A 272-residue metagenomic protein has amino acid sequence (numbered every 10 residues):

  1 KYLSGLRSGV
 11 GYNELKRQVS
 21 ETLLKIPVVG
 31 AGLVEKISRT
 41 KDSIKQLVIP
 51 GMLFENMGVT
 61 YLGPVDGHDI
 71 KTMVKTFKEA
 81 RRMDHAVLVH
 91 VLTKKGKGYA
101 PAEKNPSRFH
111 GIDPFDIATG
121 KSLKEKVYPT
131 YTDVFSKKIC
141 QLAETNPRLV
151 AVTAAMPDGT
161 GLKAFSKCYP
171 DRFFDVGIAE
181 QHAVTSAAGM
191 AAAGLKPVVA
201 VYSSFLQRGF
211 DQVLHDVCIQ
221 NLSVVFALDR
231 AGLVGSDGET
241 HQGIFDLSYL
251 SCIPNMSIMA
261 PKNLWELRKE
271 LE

Functional and structural regions predicted by a protein language model:
Y2-E21, R108-P114, L247-S248: Acidic, Ser/Thr-rich peripheral helices and adjacent loops at domain boundaries
R7-M52: Alpha-helical membrane-targeting segments
K45-G51, N56-T76, R82-L271: Thiamine diphosphate
